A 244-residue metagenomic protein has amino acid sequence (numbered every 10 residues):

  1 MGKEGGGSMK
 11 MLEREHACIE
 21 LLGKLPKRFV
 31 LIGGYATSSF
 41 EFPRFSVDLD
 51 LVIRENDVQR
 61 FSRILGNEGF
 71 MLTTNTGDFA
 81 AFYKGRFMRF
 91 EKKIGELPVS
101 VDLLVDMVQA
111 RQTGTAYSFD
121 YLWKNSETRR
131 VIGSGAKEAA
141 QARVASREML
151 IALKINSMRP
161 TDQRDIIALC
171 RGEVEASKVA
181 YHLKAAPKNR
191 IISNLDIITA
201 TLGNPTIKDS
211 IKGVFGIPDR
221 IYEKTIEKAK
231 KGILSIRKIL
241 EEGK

Functional and structural regions predicted by a protein language model:
G2-K244: Compositionally biased terminal segments of proteins
